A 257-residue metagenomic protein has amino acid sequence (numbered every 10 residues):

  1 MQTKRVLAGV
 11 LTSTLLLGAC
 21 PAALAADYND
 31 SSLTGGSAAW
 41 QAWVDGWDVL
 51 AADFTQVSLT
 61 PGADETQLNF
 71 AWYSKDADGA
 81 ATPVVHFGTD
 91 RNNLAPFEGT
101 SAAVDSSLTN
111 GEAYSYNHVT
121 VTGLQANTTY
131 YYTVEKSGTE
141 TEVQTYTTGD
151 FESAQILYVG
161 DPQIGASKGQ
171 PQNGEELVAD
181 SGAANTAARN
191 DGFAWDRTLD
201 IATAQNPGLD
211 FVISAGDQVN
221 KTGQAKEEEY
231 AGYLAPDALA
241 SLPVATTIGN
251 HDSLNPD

Functional and structural regions predicted by a protein language model:
M1-V10: Bacterial Sec-dependent N-terminal signal peptides
K4, G18-A19, E98: Generic signature of intrinsically disordered, low-complexity, basic-rich segments and short cationic peptides
V10-L11, G169: A periodicity- and composition-biased signal for non-globular, repetitive helical segments
L11, L15-A19: Hydrophobic core
P21-A25: Sec/Tat signal peptide C-region and signal peptidase I cleavage site
Y28-T247, S253-D257: Divalent metal-dependent phosphoesterase catalytic cores across multiple superfamilies
